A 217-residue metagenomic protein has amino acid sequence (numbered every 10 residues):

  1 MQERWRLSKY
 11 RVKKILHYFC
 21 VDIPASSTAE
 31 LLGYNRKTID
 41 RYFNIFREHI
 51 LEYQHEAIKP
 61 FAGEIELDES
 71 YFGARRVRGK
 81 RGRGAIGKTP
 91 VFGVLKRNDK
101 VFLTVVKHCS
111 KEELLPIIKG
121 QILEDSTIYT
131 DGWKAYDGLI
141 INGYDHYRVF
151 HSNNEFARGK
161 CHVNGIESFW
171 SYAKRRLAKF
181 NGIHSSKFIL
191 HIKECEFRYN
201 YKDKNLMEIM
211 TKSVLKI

Functional and structural regions predicted by a protein language model:
M1-I217: Residue-level recognition of single "structural anchor" positions that define or cap local secondary structure
